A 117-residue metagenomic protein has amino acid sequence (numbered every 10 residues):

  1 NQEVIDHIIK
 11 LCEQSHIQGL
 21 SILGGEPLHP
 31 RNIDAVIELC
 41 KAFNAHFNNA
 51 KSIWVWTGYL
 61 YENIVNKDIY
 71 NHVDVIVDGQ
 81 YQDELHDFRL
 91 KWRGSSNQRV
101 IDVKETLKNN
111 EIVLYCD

Functional and structural regions predicted by a protein language model:
N1-V55, Y59-N66: Conserved Radical SAM active-site core
K10-Q14, G58-D117: Auxiliary Fe-S-binding modules of radical SAM enzymes
